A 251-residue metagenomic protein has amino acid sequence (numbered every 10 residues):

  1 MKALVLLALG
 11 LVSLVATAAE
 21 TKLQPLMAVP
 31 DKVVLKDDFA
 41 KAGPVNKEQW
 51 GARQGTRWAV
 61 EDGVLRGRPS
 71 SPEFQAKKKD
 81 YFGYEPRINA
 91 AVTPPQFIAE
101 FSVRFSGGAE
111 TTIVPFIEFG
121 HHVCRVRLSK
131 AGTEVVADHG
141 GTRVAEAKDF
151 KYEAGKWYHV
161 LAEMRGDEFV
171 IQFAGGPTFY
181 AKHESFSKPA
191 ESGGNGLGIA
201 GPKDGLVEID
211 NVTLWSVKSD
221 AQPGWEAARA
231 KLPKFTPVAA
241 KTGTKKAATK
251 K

Functional and structural regions predicted by a protein language model:
V5-L14: Bacterial N-terminal signal peptides
E20-A52, S219-K246, K250-K251: Extracellular carbohydrate-recognition regions
Q24-L26, E85-A91, E146-Y152, G198-I199: Beta-strand-rich interaction surfaces with strong enrichment in secreted/lumenal proteins
D37, G205-D220: Extracellular, beta-strand-rich glycan-interacting domains
F39, A99-F101, W157-R165, F169-F173: Short tryptophan-centered beta-strand motifs in secreted/extracellular beta-sheet-rich domains of glycan-recognition
P69-G141: Secretory/extracellular carbohydrate-interaction modules and structurally similar beta-sandwich "look-alikes"
H139-H159: Short, aromatic/His-centered strand-loop micro-motif at the edge of beta-sheets
A181-N211: Flexible glycan-contacting loops in extracellular carbohydrate-active proteins
